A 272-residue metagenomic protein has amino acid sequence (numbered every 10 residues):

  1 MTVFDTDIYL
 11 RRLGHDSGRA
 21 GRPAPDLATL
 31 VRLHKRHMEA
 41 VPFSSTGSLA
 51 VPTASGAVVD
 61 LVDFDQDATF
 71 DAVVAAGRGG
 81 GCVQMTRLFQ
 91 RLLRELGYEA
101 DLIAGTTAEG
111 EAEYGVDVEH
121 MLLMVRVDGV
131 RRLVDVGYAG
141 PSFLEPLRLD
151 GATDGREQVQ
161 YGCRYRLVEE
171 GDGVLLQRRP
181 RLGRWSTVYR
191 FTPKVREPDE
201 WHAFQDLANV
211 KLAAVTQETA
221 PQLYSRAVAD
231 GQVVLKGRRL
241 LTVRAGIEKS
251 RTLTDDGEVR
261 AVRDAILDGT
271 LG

Functional and structural regions predicted by a protein language model:
M1-G77: Secondary-structure boundary elements
V3-Y9, S17, P42, G105-K249 (+1 more regions): His-Asp-centered catalytic microenvironments across diverse enzyme cores, prominently the transglutaminase-like
T29, G81, M85, D255-V259: Short amphipathic alpha-helical segments
G56-D60, D71-A72, R78-G80, A112-M121 (+1 more regions): Accessory recognition modules or surfaces
T69-V73, Q84, P221-S225: Active-site scaffold segments
G77-A104, L123, Y224: Cysteine-centered nucleophilic/redox motifs
R251-G272: Generic C-terminus detector
